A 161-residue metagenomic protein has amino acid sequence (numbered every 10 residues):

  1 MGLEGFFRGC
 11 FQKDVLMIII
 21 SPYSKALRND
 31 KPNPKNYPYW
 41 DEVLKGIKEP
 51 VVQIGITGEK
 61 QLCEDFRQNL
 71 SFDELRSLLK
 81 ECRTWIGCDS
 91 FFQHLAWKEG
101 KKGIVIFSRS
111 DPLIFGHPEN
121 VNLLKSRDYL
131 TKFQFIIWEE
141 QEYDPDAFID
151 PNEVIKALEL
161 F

Functional and structural regions predicted by a protein language model:
M1-F11, E119-F161: Leloir-type glycosyltransferase catalytic cores
M1-P34: Mid-sequence helix-capping/hinge segment at a functional interface
V15-M17, I86, V154: Catalytic phosphate/metal-binding cores of nucleic-acid and nucleotide-processing enzymes, i.e., regions that mediate
A26-K35, E64, I136-Y143: Short, flexible/disordered intra-domain loops and linkers
D30-S110, N120: Donor-binding and catalytic core of enzymes assembling or modifying cell-surface/extracellular glycoconjugates
S108-P112, R127-D128: Short, acidic/turn-prone active-site loops that include or flank metal/cofactor- and phosphate-binding residues
F115: Short clusters of hydrophobic/aromatic residues that line enzyme substrate/ligand-binding pockets
